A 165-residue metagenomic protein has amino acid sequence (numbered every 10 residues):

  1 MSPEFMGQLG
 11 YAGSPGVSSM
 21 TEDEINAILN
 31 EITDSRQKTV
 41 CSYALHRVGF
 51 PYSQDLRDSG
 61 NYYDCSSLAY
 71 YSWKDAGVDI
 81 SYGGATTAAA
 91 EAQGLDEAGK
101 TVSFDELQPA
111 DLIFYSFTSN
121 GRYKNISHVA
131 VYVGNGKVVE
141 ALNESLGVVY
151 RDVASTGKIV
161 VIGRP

Functional and structural regions predicted by a protein language model:
M1-P51, T156-P165: Intrinsically disordered, low-complexity, Pro/Ser/Thr/Asn/Gly/Ala-rich spacer/linker segments adjacent to signal
N26-N30, Q54-D55, D96, S116: Residues at structural and domain junctions
N30-Q37, N61-S66, E106, Y123: Solvent-exposed, acidic/flexible segments
K38, V78-V148: ...with weaker cross-activation on analogous glycine-rich loops/strands in unrelated enzymes
C41, S66-A69, S127: Hydrophobic alpha-helical segments
H46, F50-P109, G157-K158: Catalytic cysteine-centered active-site loop
S145-V161: Active-site signature of cysteine proteases
